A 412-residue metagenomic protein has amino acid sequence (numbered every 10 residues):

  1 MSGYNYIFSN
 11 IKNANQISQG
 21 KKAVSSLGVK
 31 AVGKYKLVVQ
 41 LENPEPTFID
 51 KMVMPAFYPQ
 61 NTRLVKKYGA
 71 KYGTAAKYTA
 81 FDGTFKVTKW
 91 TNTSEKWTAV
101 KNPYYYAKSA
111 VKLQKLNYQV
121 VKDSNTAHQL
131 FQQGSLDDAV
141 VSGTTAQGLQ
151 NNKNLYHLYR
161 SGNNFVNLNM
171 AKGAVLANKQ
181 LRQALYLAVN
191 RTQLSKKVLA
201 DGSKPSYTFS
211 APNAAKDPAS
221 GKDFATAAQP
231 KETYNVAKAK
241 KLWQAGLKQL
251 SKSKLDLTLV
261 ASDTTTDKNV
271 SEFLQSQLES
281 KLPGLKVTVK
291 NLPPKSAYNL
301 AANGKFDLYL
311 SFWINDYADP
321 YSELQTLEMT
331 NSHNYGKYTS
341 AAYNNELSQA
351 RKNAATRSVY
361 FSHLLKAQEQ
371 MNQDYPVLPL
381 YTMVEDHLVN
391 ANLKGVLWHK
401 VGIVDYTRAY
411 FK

Functional and structural regions predicted by a protein language model:
M1-N10, V38, V175-A177: Aromatic- and charge-enriched surface segment that lines or borders ligand/interaction sites
K12-Q16, K22-V24, L41-V111, K115 (+1 more regions): Gly/Pro-rich hinge or "lid" segments in bacterial periplasmic/extracellular proteins
K21-S25, K231, G284-A297, L324-N390 (+1 more regions): Extracytoplasmic/peripheral linker and loop segments enriched in polar/acidic and small residues with frequent Thr/Pro
K34-V38, Q114-K115, N163-F209, L255-T265 (+1 more regions): Alpha-helical secondary-structure segments
N92-S94, V236, Q244-N315, T330 (+1 more regions): Ligand/substrate-recognition segments at binding pockets and active sites
K101-L149: Ligand-site clamp/hinge motif
K204-A245, T266-K268: Structural transition elements
H387-K412: Long beta-strand-rich cores associated with HINT superfamily self-processing modules
